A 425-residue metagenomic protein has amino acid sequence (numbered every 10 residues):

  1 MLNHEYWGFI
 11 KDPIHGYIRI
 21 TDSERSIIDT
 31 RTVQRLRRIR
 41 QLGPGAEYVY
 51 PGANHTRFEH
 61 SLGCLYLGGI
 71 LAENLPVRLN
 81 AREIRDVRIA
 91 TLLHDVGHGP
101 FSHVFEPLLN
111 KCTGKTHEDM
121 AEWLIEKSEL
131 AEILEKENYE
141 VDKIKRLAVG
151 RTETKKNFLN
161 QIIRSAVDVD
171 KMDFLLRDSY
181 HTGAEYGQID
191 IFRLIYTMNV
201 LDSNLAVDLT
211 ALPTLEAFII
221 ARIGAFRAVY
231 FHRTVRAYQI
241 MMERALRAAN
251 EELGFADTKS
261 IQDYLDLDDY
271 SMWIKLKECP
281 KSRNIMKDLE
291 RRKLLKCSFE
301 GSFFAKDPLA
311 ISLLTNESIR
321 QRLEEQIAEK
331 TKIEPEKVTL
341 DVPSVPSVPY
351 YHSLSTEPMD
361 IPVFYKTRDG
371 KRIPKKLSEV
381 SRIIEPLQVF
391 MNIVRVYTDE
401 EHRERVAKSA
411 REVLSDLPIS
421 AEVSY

Functional and structural regions predicted by a protein language model:
M1-D86, V96-Y425: Histidine-centered, transition-metal-coordinating active-site segments
T91-L92: Elongated alpha-helical scaffolds
